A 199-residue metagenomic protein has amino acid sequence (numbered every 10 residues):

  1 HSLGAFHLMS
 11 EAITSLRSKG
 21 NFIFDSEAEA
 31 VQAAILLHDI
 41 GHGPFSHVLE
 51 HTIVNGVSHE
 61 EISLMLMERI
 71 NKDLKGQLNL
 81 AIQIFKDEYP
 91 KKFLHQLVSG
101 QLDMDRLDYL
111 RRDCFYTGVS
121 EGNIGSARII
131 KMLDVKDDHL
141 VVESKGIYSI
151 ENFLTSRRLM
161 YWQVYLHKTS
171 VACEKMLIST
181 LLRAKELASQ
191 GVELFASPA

Functional and structural regions predicted by a protein language model:
H1-A30, H42-A199: Histidine-centered, transition-metal-coordinating active-site segments
V31-L36: Short alpha-helical catalytic segment bearing the HExxH-like zincin motif of zinc-dependent metalloproteases
D39: Active-site rim/loop-helix segments in enzyme catalytic domains that contact anionic ligands
